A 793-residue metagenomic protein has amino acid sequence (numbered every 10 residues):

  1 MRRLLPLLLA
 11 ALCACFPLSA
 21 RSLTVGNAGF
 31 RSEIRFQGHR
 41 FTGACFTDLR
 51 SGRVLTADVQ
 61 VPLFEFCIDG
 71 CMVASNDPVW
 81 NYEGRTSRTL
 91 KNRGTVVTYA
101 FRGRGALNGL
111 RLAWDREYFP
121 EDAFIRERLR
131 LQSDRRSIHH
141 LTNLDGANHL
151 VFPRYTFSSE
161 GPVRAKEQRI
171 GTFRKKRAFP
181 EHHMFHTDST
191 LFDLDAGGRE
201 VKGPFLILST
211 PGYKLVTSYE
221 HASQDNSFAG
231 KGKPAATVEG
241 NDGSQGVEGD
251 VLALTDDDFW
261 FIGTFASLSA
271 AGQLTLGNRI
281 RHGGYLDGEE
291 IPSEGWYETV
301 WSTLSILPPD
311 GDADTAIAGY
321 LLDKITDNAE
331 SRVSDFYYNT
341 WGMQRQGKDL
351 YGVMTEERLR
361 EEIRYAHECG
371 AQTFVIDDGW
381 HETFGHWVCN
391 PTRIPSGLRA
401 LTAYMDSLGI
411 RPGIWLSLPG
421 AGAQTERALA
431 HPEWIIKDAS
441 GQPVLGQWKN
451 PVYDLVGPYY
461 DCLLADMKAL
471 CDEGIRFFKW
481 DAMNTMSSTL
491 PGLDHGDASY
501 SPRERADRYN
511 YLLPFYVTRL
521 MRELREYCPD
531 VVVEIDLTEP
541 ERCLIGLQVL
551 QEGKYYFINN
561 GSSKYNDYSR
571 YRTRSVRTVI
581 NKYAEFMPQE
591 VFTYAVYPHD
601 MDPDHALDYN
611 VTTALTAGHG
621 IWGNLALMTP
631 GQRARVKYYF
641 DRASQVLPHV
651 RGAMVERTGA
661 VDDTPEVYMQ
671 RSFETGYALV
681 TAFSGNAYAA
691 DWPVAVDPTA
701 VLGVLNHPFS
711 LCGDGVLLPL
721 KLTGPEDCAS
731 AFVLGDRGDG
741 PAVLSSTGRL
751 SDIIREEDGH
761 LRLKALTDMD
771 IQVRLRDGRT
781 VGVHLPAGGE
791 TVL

Functional and structural regions predicted by a protein language model:
P6-C15: Bacterial N-terminal signal peptides
R21-E33, T42-S267: Polysaccharide-binding surfaces and accessory modules of carbohydrate-active proteins
G29, L129, E294, Y338 (+6 more regions): Conserved, mostly hydrophobic/aromatic
D287-D310, P725-L734, T791-L793: Short Pro-Gly-centered flexible turn/kink motifs
S334-K468, I475-F477, T485-A498, P502: Aromatic-lined carbohydrate-binding/catalytic grooves of carbohydrate-active enzymes
G422, R427-D461, Y511-P630: Glycan-recognition surfaces
A617-G618, W622-A660, F732-A742: Aromatic- and carboxylate-lined catalytic core of secreted/periplasmic carbohydrate-active enzymes
A660-L702, L722-R776: Carbohydrate-binding surface patches
